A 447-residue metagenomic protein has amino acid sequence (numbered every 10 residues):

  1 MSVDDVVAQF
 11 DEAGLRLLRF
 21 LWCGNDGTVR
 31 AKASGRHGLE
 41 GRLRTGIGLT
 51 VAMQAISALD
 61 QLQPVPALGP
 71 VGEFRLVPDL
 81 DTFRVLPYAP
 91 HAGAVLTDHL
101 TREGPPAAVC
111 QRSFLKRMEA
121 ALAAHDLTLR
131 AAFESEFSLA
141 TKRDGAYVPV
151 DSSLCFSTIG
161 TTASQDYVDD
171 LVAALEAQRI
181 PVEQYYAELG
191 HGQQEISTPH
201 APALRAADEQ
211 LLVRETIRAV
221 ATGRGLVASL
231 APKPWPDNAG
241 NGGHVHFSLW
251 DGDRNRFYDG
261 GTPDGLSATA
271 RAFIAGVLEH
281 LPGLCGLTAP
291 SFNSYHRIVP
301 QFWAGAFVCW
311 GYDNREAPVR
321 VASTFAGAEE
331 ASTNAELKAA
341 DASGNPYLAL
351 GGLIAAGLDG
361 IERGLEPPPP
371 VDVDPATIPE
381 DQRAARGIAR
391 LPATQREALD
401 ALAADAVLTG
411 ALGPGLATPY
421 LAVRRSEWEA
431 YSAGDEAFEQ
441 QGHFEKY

Functional and structural regions predicted by a protein language model:
M1-Y447: Glycine-rich, acidic/polar active-site loops that bind/position phosphate-bearing ligands
